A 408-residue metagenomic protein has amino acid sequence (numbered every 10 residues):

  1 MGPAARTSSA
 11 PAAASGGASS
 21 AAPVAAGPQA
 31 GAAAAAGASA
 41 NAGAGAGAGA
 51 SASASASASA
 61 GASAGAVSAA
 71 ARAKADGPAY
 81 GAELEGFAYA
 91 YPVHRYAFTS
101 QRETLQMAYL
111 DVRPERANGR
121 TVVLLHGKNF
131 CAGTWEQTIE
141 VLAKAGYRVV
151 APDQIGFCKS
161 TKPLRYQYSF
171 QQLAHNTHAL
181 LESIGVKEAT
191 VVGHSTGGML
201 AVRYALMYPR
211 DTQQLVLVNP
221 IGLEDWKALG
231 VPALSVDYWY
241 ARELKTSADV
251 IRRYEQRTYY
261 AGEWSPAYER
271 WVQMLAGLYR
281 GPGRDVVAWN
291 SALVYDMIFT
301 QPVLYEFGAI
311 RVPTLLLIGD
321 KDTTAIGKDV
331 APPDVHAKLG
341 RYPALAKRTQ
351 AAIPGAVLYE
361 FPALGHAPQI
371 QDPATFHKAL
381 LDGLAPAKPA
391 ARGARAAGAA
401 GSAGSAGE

Functional and structural regions predicted by a protein language model:
G2-S9, A13, S20, A25 (+2 more regions): An N-terminal hydrophobic leader/cap segment in hydrolases
A97-E103, L110-E115, K144, Q154-V192 (+1 more regions): Active-site loop/oxyanion-hole signature of alpha/beta-hydrolase fold enzymes
Q101, L105, L110-K159, A379: Conserved HGGG/HGGXW glycine-rich cap/lid loop of the alpha/beta-hydrolase fold
T134-E136, S160-Y166, W226-L229, G327-K328: Conserved catalytic-core motifs of eukaryotic protein kinase domains, centered on the activation segment
V202, L206, L215-T246: Flexible "cap/lid" loop of the alpha/beta hydrolase fold
T246-E306: Conserved alpha/beta-hydrolase catalytic His-Asp/Glu region
R280-R348: Conserved serine/cysteine hydrolase catalytic core
P343-R395, E408: Catalytic active-site module of serine/aspartate enzymes centered on a nucleophile-bearing elbow/loop
